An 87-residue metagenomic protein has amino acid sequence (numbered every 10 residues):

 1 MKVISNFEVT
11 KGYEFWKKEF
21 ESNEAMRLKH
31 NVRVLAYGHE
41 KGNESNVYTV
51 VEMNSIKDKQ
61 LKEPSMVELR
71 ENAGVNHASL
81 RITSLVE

Functional and structural regions predicted by a protein language model:
M1-K2, E87: Absolute protein N-terminus
K2-E8, Y48: Active-site-flanking beta-strand signature of metal-NTP-handling nucleotidyl enzymes and homologous cyclase-like
E8-K18: Short, surface-exposed ligand-recognition loops at beta-strand->loop->(often short) alpha-helix junctions that present
K17-A36, E52-V86: An amphipathic, aromatic/His-enriched active-site/gating alpha helix that lines ligand/cofactor pockets
G42-S45: Short acidic/glycine-enriched loop/turn segments that link adjacent beta-strands
